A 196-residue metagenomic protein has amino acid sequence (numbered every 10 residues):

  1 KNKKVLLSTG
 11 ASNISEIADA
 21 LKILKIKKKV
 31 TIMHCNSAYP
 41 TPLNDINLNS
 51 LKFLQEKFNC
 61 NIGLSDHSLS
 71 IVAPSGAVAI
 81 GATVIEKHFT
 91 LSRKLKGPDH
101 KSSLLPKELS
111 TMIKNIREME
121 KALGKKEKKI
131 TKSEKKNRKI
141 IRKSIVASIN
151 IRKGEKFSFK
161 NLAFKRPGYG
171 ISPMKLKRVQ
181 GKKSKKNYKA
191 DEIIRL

Functional and structural regions predicted by a protein language model:
K1-L196: Catalytic cores and adjacent flexible loops of soluble metabolic enzymes that perform enolate/carbanion chemistry on
